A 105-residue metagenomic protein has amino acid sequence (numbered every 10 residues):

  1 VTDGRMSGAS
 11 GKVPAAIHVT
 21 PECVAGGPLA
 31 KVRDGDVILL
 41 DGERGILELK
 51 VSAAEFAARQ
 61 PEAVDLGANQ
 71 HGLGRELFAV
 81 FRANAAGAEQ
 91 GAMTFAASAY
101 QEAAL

Functional and structural regions predicted by a protein language model:
V1-L105: Feature captures the catalytic cores and cofactor-binding loops of soluble hydro-lyases/lyases that act on carboxylate
